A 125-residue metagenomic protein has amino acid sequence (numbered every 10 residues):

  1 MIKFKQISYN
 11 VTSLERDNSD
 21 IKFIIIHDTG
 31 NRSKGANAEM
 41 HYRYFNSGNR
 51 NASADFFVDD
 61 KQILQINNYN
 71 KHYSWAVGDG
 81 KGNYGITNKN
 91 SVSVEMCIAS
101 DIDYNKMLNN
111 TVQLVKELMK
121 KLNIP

Functional and structural regions predicted by a protein language model:
M1-P125: Active-site-adjacent loop/helix surface patches within enzyme catalytic domains that shape the substrate-binding cleft
